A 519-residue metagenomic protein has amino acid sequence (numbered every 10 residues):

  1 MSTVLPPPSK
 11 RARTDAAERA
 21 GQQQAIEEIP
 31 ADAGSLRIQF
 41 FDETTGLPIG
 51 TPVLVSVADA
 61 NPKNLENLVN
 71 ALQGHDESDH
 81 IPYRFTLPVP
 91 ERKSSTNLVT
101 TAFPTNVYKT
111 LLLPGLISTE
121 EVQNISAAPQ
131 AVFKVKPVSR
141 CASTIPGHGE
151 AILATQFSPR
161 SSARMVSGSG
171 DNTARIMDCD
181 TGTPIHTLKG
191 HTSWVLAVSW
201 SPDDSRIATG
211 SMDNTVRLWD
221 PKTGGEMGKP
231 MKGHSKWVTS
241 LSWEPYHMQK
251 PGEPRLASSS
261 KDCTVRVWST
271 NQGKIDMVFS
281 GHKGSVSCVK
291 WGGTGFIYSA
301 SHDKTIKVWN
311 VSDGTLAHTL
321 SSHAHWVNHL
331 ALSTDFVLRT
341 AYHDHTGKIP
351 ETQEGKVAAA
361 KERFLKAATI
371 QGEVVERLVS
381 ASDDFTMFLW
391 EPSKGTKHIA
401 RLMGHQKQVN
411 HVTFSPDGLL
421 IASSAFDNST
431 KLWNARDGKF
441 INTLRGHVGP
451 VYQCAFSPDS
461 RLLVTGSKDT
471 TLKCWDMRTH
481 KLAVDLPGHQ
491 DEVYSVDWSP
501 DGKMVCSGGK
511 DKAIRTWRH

Functional and structural regions predicted by a protein language model:
S2-P48, L54-D59, K63-L153, S162 (+1 more regions): Intrinsically disordered, low-complexity acidic/Ser/Thr/Pro-rich linker and tail segments in large eukaryotic scaffolds
F133-S201, D213, L218-T223, K232-G233 (+1 more regions): Extended coiled-coil/helical scaffolds and adjacent low-complexity linkers that mediate multimerization and adaptor
I145-I152, K189-V195, M231-V238, F279-V286 (+5 more regions): WD40/WD-repeat beta-propeller blade N-cap
T155, A174-D178, V198, G210 (+11 more regions): WD40-repeat beta-propellers
Q156-S162, T181, V198-S205, T223 (+14 more regions): Loop/turn segments within WD40 beta-propeller blades
S162, D171-T173, D213-T215, S235 (+12 more regions): Surface-exposed loop/turn positions within WD40 beta-propeller blades
S162-V166, I176, P184-H186, D204-A208 (+20 more regions): Structural hallmark of WD40 beta-propellers
S167-D171, T209-D213, S258-D262, S299-D303 (+11 more regions): Conserved strand-to-loop turn within each blade of WD40 beta-propeller repeats
